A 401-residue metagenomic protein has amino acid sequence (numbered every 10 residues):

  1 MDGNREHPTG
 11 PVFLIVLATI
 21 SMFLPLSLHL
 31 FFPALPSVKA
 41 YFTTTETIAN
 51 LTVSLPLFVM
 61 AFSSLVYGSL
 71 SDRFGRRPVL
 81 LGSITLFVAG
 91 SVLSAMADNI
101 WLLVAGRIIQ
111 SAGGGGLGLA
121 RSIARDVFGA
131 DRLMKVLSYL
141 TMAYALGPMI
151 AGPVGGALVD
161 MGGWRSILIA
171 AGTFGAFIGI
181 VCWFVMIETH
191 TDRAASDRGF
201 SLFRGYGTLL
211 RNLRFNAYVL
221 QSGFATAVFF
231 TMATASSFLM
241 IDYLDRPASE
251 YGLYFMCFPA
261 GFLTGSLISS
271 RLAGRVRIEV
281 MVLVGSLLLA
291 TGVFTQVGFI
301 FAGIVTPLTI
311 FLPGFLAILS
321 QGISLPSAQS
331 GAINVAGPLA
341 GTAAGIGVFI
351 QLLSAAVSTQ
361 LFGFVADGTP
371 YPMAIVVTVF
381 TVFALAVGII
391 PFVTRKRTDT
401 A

Functional and structural regions predicted by a protein language model:
D2-E6, T189-V219: Juxtamembrane intracellular "pre-TM" segments in multi-pass secondary transporters
A34-F62: Extracellular/periplasmic helix-loop-helix junction of adjacent transmembrane segments in MFS-like secondary
F62-W101: Conserved MFS/SLC helix-loop-helix module at the cytosolic interface between two early adjacent transmembrane helices
L86, G90-L93, W101-I109, L308-G314: Paired small-residue
L102, S138-F184: Helix-loop-helix hairpin linking two adjacent transmembrane segments in secondary transporters
G106-Y144: Cytoplasmic helix-loop-helix junction between adjacent transmembrane helices in 12-TM secondary transporters
V282-L325: C-terminal transmembrane helical hairpin of 12-TM major facilitator-type secondary transporters
Q329-G368, V377: A late C-terminal transmembrane helix in Major Facilitator Superfamily
